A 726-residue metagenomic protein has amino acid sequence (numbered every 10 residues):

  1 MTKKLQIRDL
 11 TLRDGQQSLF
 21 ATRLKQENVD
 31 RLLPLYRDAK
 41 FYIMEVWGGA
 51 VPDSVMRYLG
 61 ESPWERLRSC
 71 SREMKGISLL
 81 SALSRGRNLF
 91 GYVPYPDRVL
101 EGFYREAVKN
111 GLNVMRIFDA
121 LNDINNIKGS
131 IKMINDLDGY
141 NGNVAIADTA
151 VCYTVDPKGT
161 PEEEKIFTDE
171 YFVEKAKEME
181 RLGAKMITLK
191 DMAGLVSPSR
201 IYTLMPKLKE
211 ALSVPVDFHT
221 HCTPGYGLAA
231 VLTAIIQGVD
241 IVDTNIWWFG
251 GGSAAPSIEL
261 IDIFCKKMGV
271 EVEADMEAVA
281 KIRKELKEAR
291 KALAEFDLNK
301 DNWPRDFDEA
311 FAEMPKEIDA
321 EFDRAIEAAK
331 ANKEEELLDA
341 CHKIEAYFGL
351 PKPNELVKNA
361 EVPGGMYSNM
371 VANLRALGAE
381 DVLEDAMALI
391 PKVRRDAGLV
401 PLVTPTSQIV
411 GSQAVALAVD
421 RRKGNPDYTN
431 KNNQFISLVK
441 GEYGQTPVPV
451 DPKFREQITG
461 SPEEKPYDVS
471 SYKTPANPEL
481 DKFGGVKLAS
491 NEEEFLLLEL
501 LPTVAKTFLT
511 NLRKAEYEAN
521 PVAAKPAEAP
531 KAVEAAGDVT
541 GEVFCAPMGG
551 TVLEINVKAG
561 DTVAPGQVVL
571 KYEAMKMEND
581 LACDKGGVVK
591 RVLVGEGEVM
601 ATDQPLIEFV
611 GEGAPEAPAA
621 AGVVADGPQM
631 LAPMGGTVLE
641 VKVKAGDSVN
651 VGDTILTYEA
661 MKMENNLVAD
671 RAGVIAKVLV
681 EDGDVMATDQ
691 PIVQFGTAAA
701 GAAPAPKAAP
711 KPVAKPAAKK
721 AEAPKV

Functional and structural regions predicted by a protein language model:
M1-F20, L67-R72: N-terminal amphipathic alpha-helix/helix-capping segment at the start of soluble metabolic enzymes
L10-R13, Q17, G49-V51, L83-N88 (+5 more regions): Active-site beta-loop-alpha junctions enriched in small/polar residues
L24-V46, L59, P63-L79, L89 (+2 more regions): Alpha/beta enzyme core
R37-V55, E327-D538: Terminal or standalone catalytic/regulatory effector modules within metabolic enzymes and repeat proteins
M192-R421, N425: Catalytic alpha/beta core domains of metabolic enzymes, predominantly
E528-K571, D580, G586, L593 (+5 more regions): Acidic, low-complexity mobile loops and tails
A708-E722: Low-complexity, polybasic segments enriched for Lys interleaved with small residues
